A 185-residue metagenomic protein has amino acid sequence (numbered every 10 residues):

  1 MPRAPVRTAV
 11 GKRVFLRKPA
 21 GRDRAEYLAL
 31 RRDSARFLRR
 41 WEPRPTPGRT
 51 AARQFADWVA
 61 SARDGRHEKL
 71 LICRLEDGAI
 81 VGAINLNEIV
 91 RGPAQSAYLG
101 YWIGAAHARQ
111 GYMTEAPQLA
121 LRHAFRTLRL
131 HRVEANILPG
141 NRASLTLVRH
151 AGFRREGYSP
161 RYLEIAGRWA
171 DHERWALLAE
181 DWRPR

Functional and structural regions predicted by a protein language model:
M1-A106, W169-R185: GNAT-family acyltransferases
T46, P139-G140, L163: Positions that flank functional sites
G78, G82, N141, H150-G152 (+1 more regions): Conserved phosphate-binding and hydrolysis motifs of nucleotide-dependent enzymes
Y101-I103, R109-H123, R142-H150: Conserved acetyl-CoA-binding loop-helix of GNAT-fold acetyltransferases
T127-N136: Conserved GNAT acetyl-CoA-binding A-motif
N136, R154-D171: Conserved catalytic-core motifs of GNAT/GCN5-like acyltransferases
V148, F153, W175: Conserved active-site tyrosine of GNAT-family acetyltransferases
